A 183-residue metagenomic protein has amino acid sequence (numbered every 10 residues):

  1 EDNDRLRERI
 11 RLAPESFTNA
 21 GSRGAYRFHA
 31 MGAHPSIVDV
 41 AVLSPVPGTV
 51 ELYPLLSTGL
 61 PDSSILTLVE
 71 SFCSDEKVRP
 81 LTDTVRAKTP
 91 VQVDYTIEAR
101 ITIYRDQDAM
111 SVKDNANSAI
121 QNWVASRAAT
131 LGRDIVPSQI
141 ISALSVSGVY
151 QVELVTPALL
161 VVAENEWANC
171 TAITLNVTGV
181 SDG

Functional and structural regions predicted by a protein language model:
E1, L43-P47, E164: Short, ordered beta-strand-loop transition motifs
E1-P14, G21: Catalytic P-loop NTP-binding/switch module of NTPases
E15-R133: Carbohydrate-recognition loop of C-type lectin domains
D114-G183: An aromatic-glycine-centered, glycine-rich loop/turn in mixed alpha/beta architecture
